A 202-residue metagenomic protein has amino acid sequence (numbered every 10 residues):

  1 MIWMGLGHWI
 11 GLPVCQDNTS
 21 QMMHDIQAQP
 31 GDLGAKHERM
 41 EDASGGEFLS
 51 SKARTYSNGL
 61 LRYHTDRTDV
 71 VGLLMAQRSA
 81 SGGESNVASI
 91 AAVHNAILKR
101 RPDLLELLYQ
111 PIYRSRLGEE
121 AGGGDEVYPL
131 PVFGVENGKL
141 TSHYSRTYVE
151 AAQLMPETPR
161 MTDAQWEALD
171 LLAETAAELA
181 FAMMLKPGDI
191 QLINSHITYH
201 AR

Functional and structural regions predicted by a protein language model:
M1-L12: N-terminal auxiliary "cap/dimerization" subdomain that precedes the catalytic jelly-roll/cupin core of mononuclear
N18-Q21: Glycine-rich, aromatic-bearing surface loops/beta-hairpins
D25-P187, Q191-R202: Active-site environment of non-heme Fe oxygenases that use a 2-His-1-carboxylate facial triad
